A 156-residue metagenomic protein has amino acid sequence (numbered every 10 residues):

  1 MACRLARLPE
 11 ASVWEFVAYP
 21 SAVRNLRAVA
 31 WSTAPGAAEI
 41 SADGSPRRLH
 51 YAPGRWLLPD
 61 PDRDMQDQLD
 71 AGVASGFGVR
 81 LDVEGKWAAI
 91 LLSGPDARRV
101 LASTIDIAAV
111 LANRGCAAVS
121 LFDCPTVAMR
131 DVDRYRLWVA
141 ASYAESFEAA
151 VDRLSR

Functional and structural regions predicted by a protein language model:
M1-R156: Basic, glycine/lysine-rich polyanion-binding surfaces/domains
